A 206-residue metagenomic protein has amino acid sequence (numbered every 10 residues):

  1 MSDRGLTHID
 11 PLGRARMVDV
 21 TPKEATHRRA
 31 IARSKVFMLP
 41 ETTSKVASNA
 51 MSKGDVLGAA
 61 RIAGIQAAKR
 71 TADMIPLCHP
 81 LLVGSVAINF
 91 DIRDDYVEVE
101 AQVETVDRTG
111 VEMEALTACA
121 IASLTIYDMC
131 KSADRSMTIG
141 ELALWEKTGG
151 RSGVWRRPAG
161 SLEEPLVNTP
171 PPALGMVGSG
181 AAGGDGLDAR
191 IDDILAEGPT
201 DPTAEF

Functional and structural regions predicted by a protein language model:
M1-L77, L81-L166, F206: C-terminal binding/interaction regions
S44, S48, G175, D193 (+1 more regions): Charged/polar, solvent-exposed surface patches and flexible loops
A67, A182-D185, A204: Acidic pyrophosphate-coordinating catalytic loop
E163, V167-I194: Short interaction-prone segments
A196-F206: Short, charged, intrinsically disordered terminal tails
